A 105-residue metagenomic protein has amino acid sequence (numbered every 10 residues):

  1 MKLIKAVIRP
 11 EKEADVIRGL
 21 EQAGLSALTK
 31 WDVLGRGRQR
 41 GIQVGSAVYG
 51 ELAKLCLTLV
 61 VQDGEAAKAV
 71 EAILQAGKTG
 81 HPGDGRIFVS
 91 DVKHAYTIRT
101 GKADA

Functional and structural regions predicted by a protein language model:
M1-A105: Positively charged, small/polar-rich N-terminal and surface patches that mediate targeting and assembly and bind
